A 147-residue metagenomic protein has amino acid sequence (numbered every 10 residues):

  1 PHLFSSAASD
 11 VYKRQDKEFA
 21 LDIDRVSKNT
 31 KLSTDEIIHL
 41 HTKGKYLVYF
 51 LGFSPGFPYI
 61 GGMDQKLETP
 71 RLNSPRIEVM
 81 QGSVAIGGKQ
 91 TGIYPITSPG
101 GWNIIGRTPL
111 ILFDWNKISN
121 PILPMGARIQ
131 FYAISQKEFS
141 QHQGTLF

Functional and structural regions predicted by a protein language model:
P1-A8, Y12: Single conserved hydrophobic/aromatic residue that forms the stacking wall/gate of nucleotide- or nucleobase-binding
K13-E68: Anionic-ligand-binding alpha/beta catalytic cores of soluble enzymes and soluble regulatory domains that recognize
F57-D64, P95-I111: Short, basic/aromatic beta-hairpin or loop at an interaction surface
P58-M80, V84: Long, compositionally biased
P75, G100, I118-S119: Short, conserved secondary-structure segments in the cores of folded domains
K89-Q90, I134: Short, surface-exposed secondary-structure boundary micro-motifs
I105-F147: Well-ordered alpha/beta subsegment
